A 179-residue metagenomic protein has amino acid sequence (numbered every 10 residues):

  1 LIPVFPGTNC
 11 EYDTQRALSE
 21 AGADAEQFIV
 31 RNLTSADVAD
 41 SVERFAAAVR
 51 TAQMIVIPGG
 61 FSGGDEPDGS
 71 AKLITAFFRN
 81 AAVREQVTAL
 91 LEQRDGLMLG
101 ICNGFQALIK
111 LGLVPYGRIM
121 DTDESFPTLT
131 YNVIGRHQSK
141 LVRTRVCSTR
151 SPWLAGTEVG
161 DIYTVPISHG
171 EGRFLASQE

Functional and structural regions predicted by a protein language model:
L1-I101, F105-D121, T130-S139: N-terminal beta1-alpha1 cap of cysteine-dependent amidohydrolase-like domains
L113-E179: Pocket-forming structural segment of enzyme catalytic cores
